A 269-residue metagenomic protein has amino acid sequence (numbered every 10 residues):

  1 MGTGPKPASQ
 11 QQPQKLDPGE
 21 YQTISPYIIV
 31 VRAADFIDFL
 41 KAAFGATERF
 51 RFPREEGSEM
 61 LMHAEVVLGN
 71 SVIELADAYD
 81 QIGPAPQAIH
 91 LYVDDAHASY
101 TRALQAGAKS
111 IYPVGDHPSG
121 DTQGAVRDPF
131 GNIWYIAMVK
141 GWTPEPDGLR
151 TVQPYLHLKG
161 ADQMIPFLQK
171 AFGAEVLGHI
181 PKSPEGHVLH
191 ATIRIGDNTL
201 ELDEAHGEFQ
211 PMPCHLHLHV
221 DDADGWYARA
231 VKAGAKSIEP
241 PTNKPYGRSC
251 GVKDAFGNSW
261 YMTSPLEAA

Functional and structural regions predicted by a protein language model:
G2-D38, R49-F50, Q87-I89, Y135-F167 (+3 more regions): N-terminal beta-strand motif that seeds the catalytic metal site of vicinal oxygen chelate
Q14-P18, D77-Q81, A103, P144-P146 (+1 more regions): A short alpha-helix capping/helix-coil boundary motif
I24, L61-M62, D121-Q123, V152 (+2 more regions): Short loop/turn microsegments at loop-to-beta-strand junctions
R32-A34, V67-L68, Q87-I133, L158-D162 (+3 more regions): Vicinal oxygen chelate
A42-R49, G107-K109, K170-L177, G234-K236: Conserved acetyl-CoA-binding loop of GNAT-fold acetyltransferases
R49-P84, I133-M138, L177-P211, S259-P265: Conserved short beta-strand elements that form part of the metal-binding/catalytic scaffold of enzyme active sites
